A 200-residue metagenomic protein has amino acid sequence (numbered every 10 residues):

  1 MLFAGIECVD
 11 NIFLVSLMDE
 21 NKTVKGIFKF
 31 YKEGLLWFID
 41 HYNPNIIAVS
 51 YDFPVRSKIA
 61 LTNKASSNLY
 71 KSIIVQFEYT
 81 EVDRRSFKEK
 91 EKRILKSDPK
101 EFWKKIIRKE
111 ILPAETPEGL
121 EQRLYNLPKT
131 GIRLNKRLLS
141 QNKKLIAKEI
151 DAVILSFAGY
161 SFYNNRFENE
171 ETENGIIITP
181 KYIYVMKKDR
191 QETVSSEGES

Functional and structural regions predicted by a protein language model:
M1-S200: Phosphate- and other anionic-substrate recognition elements at nucleic-acid/protein interfaces
